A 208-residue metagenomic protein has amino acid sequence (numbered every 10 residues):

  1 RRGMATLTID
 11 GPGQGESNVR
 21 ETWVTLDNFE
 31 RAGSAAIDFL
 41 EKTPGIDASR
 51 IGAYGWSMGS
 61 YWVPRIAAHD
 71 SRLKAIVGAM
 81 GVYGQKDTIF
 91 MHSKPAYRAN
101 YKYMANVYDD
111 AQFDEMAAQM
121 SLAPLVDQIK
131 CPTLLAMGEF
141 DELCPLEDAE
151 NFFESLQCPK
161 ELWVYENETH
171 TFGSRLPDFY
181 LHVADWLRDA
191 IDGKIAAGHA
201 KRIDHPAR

Functional and structural regions predicted by a protein language model:
R2-E16: Conserved alpha/beta-hydrolase
W23-I46, R65: Alpha/beta-hydrolase active-site loop
P44-S57: Alpha/beta-hydrolase fold nucleophile elbow
R65-E115, C131: Hydrolase active-site cap/lid region
I129-K130, L135-M137, D141: Short beta-strand/loop motif that positions the catalytic acidic residue of the alpha/beta-hydrolase fold
C131, P145-E154: Short alpha-helix in the alpha/beta-hydrolase fold that links the catalytic acid
F153-T171: Catalytic histidine neighborhood in serine/cysteine hydrolases with alpha/beta-hydrolase-type architecture
E168-Y180, G198-A200, D204: Catalytic histidine-centered segment of alpha/beta-hydrolase-like enzymes
